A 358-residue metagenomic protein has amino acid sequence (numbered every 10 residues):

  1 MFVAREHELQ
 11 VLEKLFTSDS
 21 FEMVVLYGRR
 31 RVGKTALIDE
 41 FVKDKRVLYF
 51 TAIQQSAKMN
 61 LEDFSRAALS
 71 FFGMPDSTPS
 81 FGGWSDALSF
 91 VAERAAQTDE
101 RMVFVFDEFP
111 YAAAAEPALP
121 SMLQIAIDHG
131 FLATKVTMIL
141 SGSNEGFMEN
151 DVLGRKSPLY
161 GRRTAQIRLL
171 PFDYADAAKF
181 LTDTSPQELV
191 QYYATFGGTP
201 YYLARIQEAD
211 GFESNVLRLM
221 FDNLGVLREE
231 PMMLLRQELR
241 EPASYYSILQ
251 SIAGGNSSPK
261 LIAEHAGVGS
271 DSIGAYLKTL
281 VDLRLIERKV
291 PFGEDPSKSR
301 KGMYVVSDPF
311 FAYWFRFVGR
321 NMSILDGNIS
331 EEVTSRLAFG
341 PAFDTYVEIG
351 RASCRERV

Functional and structural regions predicted by a protein language model:
M1-L12: N-terminal pre-P-loop "Q-motif" helix
V24-Y27, R31, Y111-A115, L119 (+1 more regions): Sensor-1/coupling segment of RecA-like P-loop NTPase cores
K34: Conserved lysine of the Walker
L37: Hydrophobic positions on the alpha1 helix immediately C-terminal to the Walker A/P-loop
D44-F50, Q54, K58-S77, F90-A92: Conserved NTP-binding/hydrolysis module of P-loop NTPases
R94-L119, L123: Conserved P-loop NTPase "ATPase switch" module shared by AAA+ and STAND
M148-Y245, I252-A253: Interdomain motor-coupling "hinge/lid" segment immediately C-terminal to the ATP-binding subdomain of NTP-driven enzymes
I206-R357: Accessory nucleic acid-recognition modules appended to NTPase machines
